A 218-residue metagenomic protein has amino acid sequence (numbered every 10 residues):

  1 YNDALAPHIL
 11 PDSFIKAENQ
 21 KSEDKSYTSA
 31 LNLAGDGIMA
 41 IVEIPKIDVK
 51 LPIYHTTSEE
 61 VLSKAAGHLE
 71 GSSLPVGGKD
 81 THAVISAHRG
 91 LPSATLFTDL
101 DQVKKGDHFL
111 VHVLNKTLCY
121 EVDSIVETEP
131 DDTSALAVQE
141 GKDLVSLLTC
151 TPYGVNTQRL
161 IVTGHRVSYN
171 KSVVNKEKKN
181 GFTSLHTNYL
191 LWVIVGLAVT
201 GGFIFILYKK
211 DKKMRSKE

Functional and structural regions predicted by a protein language model:
Y1-T187: Solvent-exposed, non-transmembrane regions of membrane-associated and secreted proteins
E177-E218: C-terminal single-pass membrane-anchor helix
